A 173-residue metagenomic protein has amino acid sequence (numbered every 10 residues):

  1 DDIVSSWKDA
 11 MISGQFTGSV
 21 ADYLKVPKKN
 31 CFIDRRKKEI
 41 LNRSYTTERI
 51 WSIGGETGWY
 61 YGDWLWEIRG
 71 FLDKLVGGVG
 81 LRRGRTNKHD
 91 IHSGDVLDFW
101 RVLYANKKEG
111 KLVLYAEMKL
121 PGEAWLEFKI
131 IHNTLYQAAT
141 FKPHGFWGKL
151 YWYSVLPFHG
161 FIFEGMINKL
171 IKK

Functional and structural regions predicted by a protein language model:
D1-S6: Active-site-lining helix/loop region of Rossmann-like oxidoreductase modules
K8, S13-G80: Hydrophobic ligand-binding cavity/cleft-lining segments
Y45-I50, V102, Q137, L170: Hydrophobic pocket/interface hotspot
L72, K169-K173: Short, highly charged C-terminal tails/helix-capping segments
G78-V96: Secreted/surface-exposed cysteine- and glycine-rich disulfide frameworks
Y104-N106, H132: A residue-level detector for short acidic-glycine micro-motifs
K107-L114: Short, hydrophobic/aromatic-rich segments at coil-to-beta transitions
Y115-F158: Beta-strand/loop substructures that line and gate deep hydrophobic ligand-binding cavities in soluble
